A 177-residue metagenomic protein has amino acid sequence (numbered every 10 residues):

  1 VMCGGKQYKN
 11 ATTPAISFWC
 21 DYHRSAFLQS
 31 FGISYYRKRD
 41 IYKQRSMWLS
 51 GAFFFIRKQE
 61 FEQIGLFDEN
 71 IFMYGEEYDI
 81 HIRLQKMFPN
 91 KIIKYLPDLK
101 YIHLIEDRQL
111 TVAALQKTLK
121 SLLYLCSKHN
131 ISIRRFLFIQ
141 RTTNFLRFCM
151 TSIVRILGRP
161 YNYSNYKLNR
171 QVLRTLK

Functional and structural regions predicted by a protein language model:
V1-S17: Conserved donor NDP-sugar-binding/catalytic core segment of glycosyltransferases
M2-G4, S25-A26, S30, F53-F55: Conserved hydrophobic/aromatic beta-strand scaffold that supports enzyme active sites
G5, L99-K100: Extracytoplasmic/periplasmic beta-strand context in beta-sandwich domains, especially the cupredoxin/COX2 CuA-binding
T13-W19, I64-E69, K94, L115 (+1 more regions): Membrane-proximal envelope and lipid/glycan-remodeling enzymes
C20-S46: Short, flexible, basic/aromatic active-site loop/helix in glycosyltransferases
R39-I41, M47-L66, N70-L99: A short, conserved alpha-helix in the catalytic core of glycosyltransferases
I71-F72, I93, K100-Y124: Nucleotide-sugar-dependent glycosyltransferase catalytic core
A113-S127, I131-K177: Non-catalytic, C-terminal membrane-associated alpha-helical segments of glycosyltransferases
